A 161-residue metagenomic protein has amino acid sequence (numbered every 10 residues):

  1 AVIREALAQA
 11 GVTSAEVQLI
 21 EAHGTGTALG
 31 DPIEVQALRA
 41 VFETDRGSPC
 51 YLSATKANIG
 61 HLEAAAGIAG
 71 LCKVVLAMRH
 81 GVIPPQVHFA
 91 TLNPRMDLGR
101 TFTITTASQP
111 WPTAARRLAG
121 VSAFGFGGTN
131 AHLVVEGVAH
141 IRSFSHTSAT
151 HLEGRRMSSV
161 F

Functional and structural regions predicted by a protein language model:
A1-M157: Condensing-enzyme catalytic core of the thiolase-fold
